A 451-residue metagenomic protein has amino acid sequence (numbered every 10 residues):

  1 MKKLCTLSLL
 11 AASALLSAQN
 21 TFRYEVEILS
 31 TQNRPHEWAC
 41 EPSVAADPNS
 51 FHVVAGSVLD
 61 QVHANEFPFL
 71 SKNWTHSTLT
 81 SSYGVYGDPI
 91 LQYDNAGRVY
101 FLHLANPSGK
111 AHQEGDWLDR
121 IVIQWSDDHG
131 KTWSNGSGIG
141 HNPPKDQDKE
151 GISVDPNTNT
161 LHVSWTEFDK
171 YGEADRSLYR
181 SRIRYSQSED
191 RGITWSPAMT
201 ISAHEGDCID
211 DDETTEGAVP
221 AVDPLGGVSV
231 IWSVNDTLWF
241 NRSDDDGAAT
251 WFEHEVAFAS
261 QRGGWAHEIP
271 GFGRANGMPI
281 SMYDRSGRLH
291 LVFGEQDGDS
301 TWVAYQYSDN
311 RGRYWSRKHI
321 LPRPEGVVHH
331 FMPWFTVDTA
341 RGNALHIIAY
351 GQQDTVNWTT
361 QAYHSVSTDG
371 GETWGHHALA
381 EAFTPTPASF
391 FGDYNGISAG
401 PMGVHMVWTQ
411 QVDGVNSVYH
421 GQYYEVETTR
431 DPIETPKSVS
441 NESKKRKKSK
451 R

Functional and structural regions predicted by a protein language model:
K2-L9: Sec-dependent signal peptide recognition, specifically the positively charged N-region followed immediately by
L10-A18: Hydrophobic h-region of N-terminal signal peptides that target proteins for export in Gram-negative bacteria
Q19-R451: Extracellular, repeat-based ectodomains that mediate carbohydrate processing or recognition
